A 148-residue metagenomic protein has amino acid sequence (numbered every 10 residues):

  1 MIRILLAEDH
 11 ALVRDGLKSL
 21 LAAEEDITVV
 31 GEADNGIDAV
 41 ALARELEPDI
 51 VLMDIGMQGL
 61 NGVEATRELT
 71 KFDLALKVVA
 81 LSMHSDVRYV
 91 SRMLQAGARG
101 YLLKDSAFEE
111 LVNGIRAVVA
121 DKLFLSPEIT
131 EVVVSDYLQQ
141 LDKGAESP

Functional and structural regions predicted by a protein language model:
E8: Conserved acidic carboxylate
V13, M53, Q58: The feature encodes the CheY-like receiver
D26-D34, L42: Short hydrophobic/Thr-rich beta-strand motif most characteristic of the beta2 strand and flanking loop of CheY-like
N35-D38, Q58-E64, S85: Acidic catalytic/metal-coordinating carboxylates
A41, V63-A75: Short amphipathic alpha-helix used as the core "switch/output" element in two-component signaling
L46-L52: Active-site beta3 strand of CheY-like receiver
A75-S85: A short, hydrophobic beta-strand element within the central beta-sheet of small alpha/beta folds
R88-Q95, R99-P148: Short, flexible helix-to-coil linker/hinge segments that flank and couple to helix-turn-helix
